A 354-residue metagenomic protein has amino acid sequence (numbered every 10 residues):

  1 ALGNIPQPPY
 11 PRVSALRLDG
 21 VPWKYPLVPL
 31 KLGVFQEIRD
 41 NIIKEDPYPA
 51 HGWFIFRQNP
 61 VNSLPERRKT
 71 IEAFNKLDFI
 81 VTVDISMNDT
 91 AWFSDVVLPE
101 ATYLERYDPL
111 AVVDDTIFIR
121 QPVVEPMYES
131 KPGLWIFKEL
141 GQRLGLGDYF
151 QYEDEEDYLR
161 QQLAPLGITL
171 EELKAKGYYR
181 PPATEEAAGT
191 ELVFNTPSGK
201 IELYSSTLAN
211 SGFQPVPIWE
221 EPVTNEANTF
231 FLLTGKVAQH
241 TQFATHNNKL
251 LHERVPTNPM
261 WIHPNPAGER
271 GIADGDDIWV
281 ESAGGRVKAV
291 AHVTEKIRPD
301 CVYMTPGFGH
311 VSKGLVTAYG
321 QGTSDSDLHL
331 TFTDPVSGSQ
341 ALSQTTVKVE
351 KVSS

Functional and structural regions predicted by a protein language model:
A1-W92, T102-D108, V123, K174-K176 (+1 more regions): Extended redox/cofactor-interaction regions of prokaryotic respiratory oxidoreductases
Q7, Q36, Q58, Q121 (+8 more regions): Residue-identity detector for glutamine
D95: Catalytic, metal-anchored helix/loop core of enzyme active sites in primary metabolism
L98-P99, T323: Catalytic alpha/beta core of large soluble enzyme barrels
E100, P217-P222, C301-G309: A signal for specific C-terminal beta-sheet/loop modules enriched in small/flexible residues with GP/PG/PP motifs
L104-P126, F137, G141: Glycine/threonine-rich phosphate-binding loop and adjacent beta-strand/alpha-helix elements that clamp
F118, T190, P197, E281-G285: Short strand-coil-strand connectors
M127, G133-G177, L250-M260, P266-S354: Long, contiguous, secondary-structure-rich segments that constitute the structural scaffold of globular domains
